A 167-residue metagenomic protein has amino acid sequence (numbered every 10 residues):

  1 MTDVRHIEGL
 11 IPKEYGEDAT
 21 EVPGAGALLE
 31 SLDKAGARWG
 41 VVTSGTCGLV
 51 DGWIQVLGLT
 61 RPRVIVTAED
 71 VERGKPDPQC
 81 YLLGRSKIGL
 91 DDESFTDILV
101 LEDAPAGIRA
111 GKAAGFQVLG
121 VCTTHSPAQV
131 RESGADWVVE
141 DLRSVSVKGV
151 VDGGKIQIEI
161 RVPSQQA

Functional and structural regions predicted by a protein language model:
M1-E30, A35-A37: Metal-dependent phosphoesterase signature
E30-D33, A37, C47-A167: Asp-based, Mg2+/Mn2+-dependent phosphohydrolase catalytic module
